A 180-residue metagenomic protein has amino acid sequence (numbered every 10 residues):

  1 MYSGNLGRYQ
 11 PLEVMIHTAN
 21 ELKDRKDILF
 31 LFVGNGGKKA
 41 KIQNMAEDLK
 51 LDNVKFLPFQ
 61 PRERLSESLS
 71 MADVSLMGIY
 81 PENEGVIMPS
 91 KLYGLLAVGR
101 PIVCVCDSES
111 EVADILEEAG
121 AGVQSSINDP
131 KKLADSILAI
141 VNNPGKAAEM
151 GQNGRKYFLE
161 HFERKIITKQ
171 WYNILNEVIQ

Functional and structural regions predicted by a protein language model:
M1-Q10, I16-A19, L31: Conserved donor-binding/catalytic core segment of Leloir-type glycosyltransferases
Q10, P61-E67, S75-L96, P101-D114: Nucleotide-sugar-dependent
K23-G34, K39-S66: Nucleotide-activated donor-binding/catalytic signature segment of Leloir-type glycosyltransferases, i.e., the conserved
R62, P130, A147, E160-T168: Amphipathic alpha-helical segment in the mid-to-C-terminal domain of diverse UDP/GDP-sugar glycosyltransferases
A72: An anion/phosphate-binding loop that grips the pyrophosphate of nucleotide cofactors and donors
D107-L138, K146: Change "using UDP/GDP/dTDP sugars" to "using nucleotide sugars
K132, A139, K146-E160, N173: A short, well-ordered alpha-helix in the C-terminal region of glycosyltransferases
R164-Q180: C-terminal alpha-helical cap of glycosyltransferases
